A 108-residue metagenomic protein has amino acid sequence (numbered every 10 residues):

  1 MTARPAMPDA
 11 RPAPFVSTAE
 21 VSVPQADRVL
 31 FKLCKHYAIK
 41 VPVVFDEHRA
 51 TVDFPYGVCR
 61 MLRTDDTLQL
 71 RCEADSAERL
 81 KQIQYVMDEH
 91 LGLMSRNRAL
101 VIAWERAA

Functional and structural regions predicted by a protein language model:
M1-V16: Extended, compositionally biased intrinsically disordered regions at domain boundaries
A10-P12, C34, V43, V52 (+2 more regions): Sterically constrained small-residue positions within well-ordered secondary structures of folded domains
P12-T18, D65-T67, N97: A general secondary-structure signal for short beta-strands and their flanking turns/coil in non-transmembrane regions
A13-K32: Short glycine-/aliphatic-rich beta-strand segments at the starts of folded cytosolic domains
A19-V21, V52, W104: Short beta-strand element of the conserved SAM-dependent methyltransferase core
D27-D53: Short amphipathic alpha-helix segments
V44-K81: Amphipathic, hydrophobic secondary-structure cores in small proteins
E73-A108: C-terminal structural segments of small proteins and small subunits
